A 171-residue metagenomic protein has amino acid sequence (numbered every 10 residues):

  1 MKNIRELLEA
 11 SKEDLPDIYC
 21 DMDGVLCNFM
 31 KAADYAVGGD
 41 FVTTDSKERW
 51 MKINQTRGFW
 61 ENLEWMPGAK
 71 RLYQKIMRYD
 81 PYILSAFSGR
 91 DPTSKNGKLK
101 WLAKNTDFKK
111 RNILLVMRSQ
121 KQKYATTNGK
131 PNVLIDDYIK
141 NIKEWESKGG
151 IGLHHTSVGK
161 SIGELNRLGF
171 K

Functional and structural regions predicted by a protein language model:
K2-E13: Proteolytic processing junctions in secreted/extracellular precursors, especially proprotein convertase/trypsin-like
S11-R57, S147, S157: Active-site neighborhood of HAD-like aspartate-dependent phosphohydrolases
D17, I113-W145: Conserved Lys-Pro-Asp/Glu-containing loop-to-beta segment of HAD-superfamily phosphomonoesterases, centered on
L26-M30, Y35, P81-I83, R90-S94 (+3 more regions): Short catalytic/ligand-binding loop motif for oxyanion handling, primarily in non-cytosolic enzymes, centered on
D45, N54-I83, D91-N96: Short, acidic loop-to-helix structural element flanking the phosphoryl-transfer center in phosphate-processing enzymes
Y82-K95, L99, A103-K123: A short, structured active-site edge motif that brings together acidic residues
K130-R167: Acidic, Mg2+-coordinating phosphoryl-transfer loop and its flanking beta/alpha structural elements, shared across
